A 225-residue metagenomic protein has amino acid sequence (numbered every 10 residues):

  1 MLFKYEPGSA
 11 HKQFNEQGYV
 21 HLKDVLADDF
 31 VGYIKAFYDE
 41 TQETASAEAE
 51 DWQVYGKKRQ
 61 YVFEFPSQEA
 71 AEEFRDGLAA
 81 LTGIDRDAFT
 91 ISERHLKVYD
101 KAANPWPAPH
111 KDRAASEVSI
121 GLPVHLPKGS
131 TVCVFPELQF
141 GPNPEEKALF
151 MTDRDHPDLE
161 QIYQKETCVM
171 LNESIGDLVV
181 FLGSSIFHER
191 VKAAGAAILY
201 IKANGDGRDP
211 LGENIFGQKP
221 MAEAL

Functional and structural regions predicted by a protein language model:
M1-I84: Non-heme Fe(II)/2-oxoglutarate
A27-D28, H125-P127, Q139, S184-H188 (+1 more regions): Short, solvent-exposed loop/turn segments at secondary-structure junctions
A71-R75, E117, A194: A structural signal for well-ordered alpha-helical scaffolds and beta->alpha junctions
I84-H95: A short coil-to-beta-strand element that immediately follows conserved catalytic motifs
E93, E117-G121, I198-Y200: Broad gene-expression machinery/nucleic-acid interaction feature
D100-L178: Catalytic core of non-heme Fe(II) oxygenases with the double-stranded beta-helix
H156-L225: Catalytic core of Fe(II)/2-oxoglutarate
